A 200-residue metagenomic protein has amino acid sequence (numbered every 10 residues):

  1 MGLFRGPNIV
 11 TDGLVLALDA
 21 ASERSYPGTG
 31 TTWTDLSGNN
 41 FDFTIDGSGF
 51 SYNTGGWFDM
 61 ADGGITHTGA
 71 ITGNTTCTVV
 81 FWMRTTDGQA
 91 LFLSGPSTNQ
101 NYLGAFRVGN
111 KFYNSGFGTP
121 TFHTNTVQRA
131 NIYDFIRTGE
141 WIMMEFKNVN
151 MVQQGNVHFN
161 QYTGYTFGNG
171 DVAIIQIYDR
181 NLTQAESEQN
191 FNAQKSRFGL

Functional and structural regions predicted by a protein language model:
M1-G63, S97-N99, V172-I174, R180 (+1 more regions): Extracytoplasmic low-complexity segments
L14, T75-C77: Outer-envelope beta-barrel architecture signal
V15-L16, A90-F92: Short Gly/Ser/Thr-biased coil->beta-strand turn/linker motifs that build repetitive extracellular beta-solenoid/fiber
D19, T78-V80: Active-site-flanking beta-strand signature of metal-NTP-handling nucleotidyl enzymes and homologous cyclase-like
P27-G28, A90, Q153-G155, Q184: Intrinsically disordered, low-complexity acidic/polar segments
S37-G63, G69-G73, V80-G88, S94-G164 (+2 more regions): Extracellular glycan-interaction surfaces
